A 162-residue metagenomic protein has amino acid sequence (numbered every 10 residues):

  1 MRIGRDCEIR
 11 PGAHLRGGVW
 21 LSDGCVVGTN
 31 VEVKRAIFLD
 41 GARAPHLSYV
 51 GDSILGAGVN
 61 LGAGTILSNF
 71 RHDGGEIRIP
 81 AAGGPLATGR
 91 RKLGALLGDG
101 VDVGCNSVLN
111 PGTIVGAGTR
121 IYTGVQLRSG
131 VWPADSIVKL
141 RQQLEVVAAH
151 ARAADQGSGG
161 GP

Functional and structural regions predicted by a protein language model:
M1-V31: Acidic, glycine-rich loop-and-beta core segments that form the ion-binding/anion-interacting portion of active sites
T29-P162: Glycine-rich hexapeptide-repeat left-handed beta-helix
